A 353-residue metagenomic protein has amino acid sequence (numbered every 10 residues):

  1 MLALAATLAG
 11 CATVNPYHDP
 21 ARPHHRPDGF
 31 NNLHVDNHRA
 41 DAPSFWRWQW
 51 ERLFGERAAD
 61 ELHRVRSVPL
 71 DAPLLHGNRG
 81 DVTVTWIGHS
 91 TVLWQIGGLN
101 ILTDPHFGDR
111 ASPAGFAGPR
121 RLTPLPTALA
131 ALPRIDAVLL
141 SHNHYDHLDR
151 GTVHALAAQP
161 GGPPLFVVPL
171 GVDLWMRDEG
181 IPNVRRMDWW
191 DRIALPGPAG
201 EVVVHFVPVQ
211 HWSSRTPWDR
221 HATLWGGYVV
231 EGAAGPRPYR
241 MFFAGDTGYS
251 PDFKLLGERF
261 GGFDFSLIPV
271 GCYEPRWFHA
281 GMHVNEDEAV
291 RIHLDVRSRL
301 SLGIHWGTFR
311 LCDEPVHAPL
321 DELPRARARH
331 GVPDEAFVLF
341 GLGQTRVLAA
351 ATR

Functional and structural regions predicted by a protein language model:
M1-A9: Bacterial N-terminal signal peptides
L8-R120, L125-A131, V230-A233, R237-F243 (+1 more regions): Metallo-beta-lactamase
A12-N37, R121, A128-L132, D136-A137 (+7 more regions): Cap/insert and terminal regions of metallo-dependent hydrolase folds
A58-R79, P169-Y239, E322-Q344, L348-A351: Metallo-beta-lactamase
R79, I87-H89, L132-P133, L140 (+2 more regions): Extracytoplasmic
L102, H106-R110, M187-R192, A199-W212 (+2 more regions): Conserved catalytic scaffold of divalent metal-dependent phosphoesterases
F107-G115, P126-I193, P208, T216: Active-site HxH/HxHxD metal-binding segment of metal-dependent hydrolases
F107-P124, W212-R220, E274-H283: Acidic/histidine-rich helix-loop elements that form or flank divalent-metal/phosphate-binding sites at the catalytic
